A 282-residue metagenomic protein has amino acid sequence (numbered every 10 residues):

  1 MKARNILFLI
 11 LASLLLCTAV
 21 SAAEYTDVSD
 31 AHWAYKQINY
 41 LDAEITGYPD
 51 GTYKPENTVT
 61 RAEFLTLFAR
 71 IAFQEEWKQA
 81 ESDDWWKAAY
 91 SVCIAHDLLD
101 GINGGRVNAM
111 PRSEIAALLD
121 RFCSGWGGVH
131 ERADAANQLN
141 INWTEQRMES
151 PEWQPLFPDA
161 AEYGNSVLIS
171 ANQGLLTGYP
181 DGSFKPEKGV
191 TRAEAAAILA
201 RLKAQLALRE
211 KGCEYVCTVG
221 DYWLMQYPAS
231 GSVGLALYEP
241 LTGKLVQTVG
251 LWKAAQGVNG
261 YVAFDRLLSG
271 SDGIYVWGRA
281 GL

Functional and structural regions predicted by a protein language model:
M1-N5, I10: Positively charged n-region of N-terminal signal peptides that target proteins for export
L9, C17-G212: N-terminal propeptides
Y53, F184, W223, V233 (+4 more regions): Hydrophobic residues embedded in beta-strands of well-ordered beta-sheets
L65, A116, L224-Q226, Y275: Structural core positions within WD40/WD-like beta-propeller blades
G178, T218-V219, Q226-P228, Y238-P240 (+2 more regions): Generic beta-strand structural signal
K211-T218, K253-S271: Repeated scaffold domains used in trafficking and secretory/extracellular systems, primarily beta-propellers
M225-G231, R266, W277-G281: Beta-strand C-termini and the immediately following turn/loop, strongest in propeller blades
G234-G257, G281-L282: Surface-exposed loop/turn elements that mediate protein-protein interactions on large endomembrane-trafficking
